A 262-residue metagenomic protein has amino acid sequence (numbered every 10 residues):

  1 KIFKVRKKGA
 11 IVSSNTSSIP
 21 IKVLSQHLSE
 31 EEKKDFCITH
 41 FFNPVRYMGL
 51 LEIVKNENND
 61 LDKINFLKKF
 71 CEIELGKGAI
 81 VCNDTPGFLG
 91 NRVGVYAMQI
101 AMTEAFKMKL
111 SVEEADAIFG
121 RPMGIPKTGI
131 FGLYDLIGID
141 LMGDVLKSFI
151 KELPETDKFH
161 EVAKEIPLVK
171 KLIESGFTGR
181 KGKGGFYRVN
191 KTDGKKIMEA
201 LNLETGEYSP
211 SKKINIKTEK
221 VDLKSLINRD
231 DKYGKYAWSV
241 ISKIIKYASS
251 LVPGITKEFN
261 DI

Functional and structural regions predicted by a protein language model:
K1-D261: N-terminal glycine-rich phosphate-binding loop for ADP-containing cofactors
